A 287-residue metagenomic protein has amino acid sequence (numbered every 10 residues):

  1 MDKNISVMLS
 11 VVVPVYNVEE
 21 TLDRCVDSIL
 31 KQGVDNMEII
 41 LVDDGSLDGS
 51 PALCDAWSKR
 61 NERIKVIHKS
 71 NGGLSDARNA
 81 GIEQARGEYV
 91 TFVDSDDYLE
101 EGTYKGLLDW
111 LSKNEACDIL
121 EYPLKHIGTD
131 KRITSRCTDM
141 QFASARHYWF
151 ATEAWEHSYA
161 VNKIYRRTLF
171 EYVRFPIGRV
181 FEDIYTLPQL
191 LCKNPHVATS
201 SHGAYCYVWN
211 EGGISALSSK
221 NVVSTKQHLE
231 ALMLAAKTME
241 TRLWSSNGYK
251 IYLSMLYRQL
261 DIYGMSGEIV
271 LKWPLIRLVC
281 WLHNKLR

Functional and structural regions predicted by a protein language model:
M1-K31: N-proximal low-complexity "stem/linker" segments adjacent to membrane-targeting elements
S28, D43-A52, S70: A conserved acidic beta->alpha catalytic loop
K69-A85: Glycine-rich, basic loop-to-helix element that forms the pyrophosphate-binding segment of sugar-nucleotide handling
V90: Short aromatic/hydrophobic "clamp" motif used to bind/position activated sugar donors
D94-Y98: The conserved acidic donor/metal-binding loop of glycosyltransferases
T103-I177: Flexible acidic/His/Gly-enriched loops in nucleotide-sugar-dependent glycosyltransferase catalytic domains
R146-N221: Conserved nucleotide-sugar donor-binding catalytic segment
Y159, V208-R287: C-terminal subregions of glycosyltransferases and related glycan-biosynthesis enzymes
